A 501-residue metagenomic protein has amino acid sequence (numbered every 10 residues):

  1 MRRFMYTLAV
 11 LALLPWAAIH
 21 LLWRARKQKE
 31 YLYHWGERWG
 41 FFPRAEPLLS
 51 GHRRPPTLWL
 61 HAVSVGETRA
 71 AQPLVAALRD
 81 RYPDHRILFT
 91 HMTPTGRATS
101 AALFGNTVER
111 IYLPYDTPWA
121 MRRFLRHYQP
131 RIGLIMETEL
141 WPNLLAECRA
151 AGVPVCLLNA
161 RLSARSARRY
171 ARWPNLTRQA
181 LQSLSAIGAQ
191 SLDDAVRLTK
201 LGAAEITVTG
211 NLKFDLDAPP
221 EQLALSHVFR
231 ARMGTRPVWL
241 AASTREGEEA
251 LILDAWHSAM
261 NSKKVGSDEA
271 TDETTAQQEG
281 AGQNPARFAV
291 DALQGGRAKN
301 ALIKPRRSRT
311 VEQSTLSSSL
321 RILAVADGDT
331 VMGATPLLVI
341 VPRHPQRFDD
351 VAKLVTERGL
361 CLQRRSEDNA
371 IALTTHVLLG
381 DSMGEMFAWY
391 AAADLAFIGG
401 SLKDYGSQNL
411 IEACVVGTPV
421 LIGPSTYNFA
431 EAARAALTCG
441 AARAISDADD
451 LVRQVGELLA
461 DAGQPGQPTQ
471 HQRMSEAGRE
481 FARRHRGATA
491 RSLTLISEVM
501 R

Functional and structural regions predicted by a protein language model:
M1-R501: Nucleotide-activated sugar donor-binding and catalytic core shared by glycosyltransferases and related lipid-linked
